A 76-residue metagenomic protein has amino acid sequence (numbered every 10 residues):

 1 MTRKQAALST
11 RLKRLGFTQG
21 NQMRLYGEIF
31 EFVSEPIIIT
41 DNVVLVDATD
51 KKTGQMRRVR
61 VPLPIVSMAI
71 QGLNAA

Functional and structural regions predicted by a protein language model:
M1-Q19: Mixed-charge, Lys/Arg-rich low-complexity intrinsically disordered regions
T2, T53-A76: Intrinsically disordered, low-complexity, charged/polar segments
Q19-G20, V44: Short, hydrophobic/aromatic-rich segments at coil-to-beta transitions
M23-R24: Hydrophobic beta-strand signal
E28-I37: Short beta-strand-centered aromatic/proline hotspots
V33, T49-K52: Intrinsically disordered, low-complexity regions of eukaryotic proteins
I39-T49: Short, solvent-exposed secondary-structure boundary/capping segments
